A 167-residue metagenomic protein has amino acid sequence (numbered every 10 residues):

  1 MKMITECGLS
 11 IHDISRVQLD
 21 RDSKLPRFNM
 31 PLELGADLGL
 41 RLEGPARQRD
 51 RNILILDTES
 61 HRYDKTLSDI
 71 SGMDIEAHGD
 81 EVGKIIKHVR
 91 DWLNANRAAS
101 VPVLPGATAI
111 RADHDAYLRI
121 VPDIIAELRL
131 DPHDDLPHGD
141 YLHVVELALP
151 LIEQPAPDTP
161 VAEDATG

Functional and structural regions predicted by a protein language model:
M1-P31: TIR-domain catalytic/interaction hotspot
R21-W92: Cross-kingdom TIR/SEFIR domain
P45, A165-G167: Intrinsically disordered, charged low-complexity linkers and terminal tails that flank or connect structured domains
D64-E163: C-terminal interaction surface of TIR/SEFIR-family domains
